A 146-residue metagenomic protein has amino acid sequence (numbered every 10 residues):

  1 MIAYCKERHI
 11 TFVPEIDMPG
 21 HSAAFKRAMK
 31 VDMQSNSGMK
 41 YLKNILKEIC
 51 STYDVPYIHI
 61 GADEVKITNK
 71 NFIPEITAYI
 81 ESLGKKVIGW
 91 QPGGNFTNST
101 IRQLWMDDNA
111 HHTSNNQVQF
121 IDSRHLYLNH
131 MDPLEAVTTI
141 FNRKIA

Functional and structural regions predicted by a protein language model:
M1-L83: Substrate-binding cleft of carbohydrate-active enzyme catalytic domains
R8, F12-I16, I58-I60, V87-G89 (+3 more regions): Hydrophobic faces of well-ordered beta-strands that scaffold small-molecule active sites in alpha/beta enzyme cores
D17-H21, D63-V65, P92-G94, W105-D107 (+1 more regions): Active-site beta-loop-alpha junctions enriched in small/polar residues
A23-F25, N98-S99, D132: Short Asp/Glu-rich motifs
K30-Q34, K40-K43, Y79-E81, F96 (+2 more regions): N-terminal hydrophobic targeting/anchoring segments and the immediately downstream early-domain regions of hydrolases
D54, I76, G84, T97-R102 (+1 more regions): Glycine-enriched alpha-helix->loop->beta-strand junction motifs that scaffold or abut catalytic
I67-F72, S99-D108: Short glycine/threonine-rich loop-to-helix capping motif typified by GTGT followed within a few residues by an Asp-Pro
M106-A146: Flexible, acidic glycine-rich loops studded with aromatic residues
